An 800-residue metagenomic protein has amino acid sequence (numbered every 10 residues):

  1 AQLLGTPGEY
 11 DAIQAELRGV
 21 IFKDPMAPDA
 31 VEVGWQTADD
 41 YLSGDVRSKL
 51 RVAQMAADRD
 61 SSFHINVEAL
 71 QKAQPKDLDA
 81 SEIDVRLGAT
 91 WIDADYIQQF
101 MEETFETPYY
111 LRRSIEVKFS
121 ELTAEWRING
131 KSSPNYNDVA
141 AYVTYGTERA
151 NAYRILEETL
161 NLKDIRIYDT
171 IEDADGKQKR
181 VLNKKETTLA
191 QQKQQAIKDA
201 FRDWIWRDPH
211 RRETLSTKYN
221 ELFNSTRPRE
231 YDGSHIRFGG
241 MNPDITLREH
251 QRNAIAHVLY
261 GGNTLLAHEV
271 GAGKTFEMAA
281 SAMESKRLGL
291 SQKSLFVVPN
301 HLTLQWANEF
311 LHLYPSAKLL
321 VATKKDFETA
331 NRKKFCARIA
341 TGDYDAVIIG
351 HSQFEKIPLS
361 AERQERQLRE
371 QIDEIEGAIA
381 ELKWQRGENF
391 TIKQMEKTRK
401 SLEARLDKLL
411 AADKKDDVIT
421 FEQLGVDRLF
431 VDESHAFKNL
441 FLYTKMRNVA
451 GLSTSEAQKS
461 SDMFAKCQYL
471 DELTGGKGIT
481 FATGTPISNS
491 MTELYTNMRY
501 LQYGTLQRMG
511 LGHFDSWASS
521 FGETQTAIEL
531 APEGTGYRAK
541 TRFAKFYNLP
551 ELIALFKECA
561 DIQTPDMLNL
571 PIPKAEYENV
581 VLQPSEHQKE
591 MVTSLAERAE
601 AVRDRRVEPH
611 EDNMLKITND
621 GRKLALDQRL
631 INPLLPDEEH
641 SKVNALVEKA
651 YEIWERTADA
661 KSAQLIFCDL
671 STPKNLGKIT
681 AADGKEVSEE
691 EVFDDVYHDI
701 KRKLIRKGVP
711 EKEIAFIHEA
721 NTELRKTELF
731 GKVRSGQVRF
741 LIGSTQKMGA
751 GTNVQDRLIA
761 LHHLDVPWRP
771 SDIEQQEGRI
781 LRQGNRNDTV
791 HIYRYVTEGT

Functional and structural regions predicted by a protein language model:
A1-S225, S291, P315, I339-V347 (+2 more regions): Charged, low-complexity intrinsically disordered regions
S225-A267: Conserved pre-motif I regulatory segment
E269-A272, E277-N308, Y314-K318, L473-K477: Conserved SF1/SF2 helicase motif Ia
L302-F327, K334, R338-T341, L501-T505: Conserved helix-turn-beta segment of the N-terminal RecA-like "Helicase ATP-binding" lobe in SF1/SF2 helicases
R332-I379, W384-K393, K397-R428, K438 (+4 more regions): Inter-lobe coupling linker of SF2 helicases/translocases
S671-F716: Conserved helicase motor "Helicase C" RecA-like lobe of SF1/SF2 P-loop NTPases
K701, P710-T745: Conserved helicase ATPase core of P-loop NTP-dependent helicases/translocases
R769-N787: Conserved SF2 helicase motif VI
